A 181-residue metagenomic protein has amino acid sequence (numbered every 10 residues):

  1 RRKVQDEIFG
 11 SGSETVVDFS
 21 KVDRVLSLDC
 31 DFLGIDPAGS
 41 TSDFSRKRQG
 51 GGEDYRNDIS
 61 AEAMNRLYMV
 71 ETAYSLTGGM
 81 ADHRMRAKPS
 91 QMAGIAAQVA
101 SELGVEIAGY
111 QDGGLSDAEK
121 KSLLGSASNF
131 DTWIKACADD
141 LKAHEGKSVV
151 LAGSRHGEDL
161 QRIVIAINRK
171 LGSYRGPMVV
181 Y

Functional and structural regions predicted by a protein language model:
R1-Y181: Cofactor-pocket helix-loop regions in the catalytic cores of large enzyme subunits
